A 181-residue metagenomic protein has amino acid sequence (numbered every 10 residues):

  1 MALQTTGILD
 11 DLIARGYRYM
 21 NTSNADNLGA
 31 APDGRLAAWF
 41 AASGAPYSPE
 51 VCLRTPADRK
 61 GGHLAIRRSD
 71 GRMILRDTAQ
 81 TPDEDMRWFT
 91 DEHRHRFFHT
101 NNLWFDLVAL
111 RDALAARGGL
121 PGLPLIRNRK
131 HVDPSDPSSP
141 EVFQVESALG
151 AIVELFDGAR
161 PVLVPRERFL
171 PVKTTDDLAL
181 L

Functional and structural regions predicted by a protein language model:
M1-T5: Active-site-proximal specificity loops/subdomain of glycosyltransferases
D10-N24, G29-L181: Catalytic core of tubulin tyrosine ligase-like
